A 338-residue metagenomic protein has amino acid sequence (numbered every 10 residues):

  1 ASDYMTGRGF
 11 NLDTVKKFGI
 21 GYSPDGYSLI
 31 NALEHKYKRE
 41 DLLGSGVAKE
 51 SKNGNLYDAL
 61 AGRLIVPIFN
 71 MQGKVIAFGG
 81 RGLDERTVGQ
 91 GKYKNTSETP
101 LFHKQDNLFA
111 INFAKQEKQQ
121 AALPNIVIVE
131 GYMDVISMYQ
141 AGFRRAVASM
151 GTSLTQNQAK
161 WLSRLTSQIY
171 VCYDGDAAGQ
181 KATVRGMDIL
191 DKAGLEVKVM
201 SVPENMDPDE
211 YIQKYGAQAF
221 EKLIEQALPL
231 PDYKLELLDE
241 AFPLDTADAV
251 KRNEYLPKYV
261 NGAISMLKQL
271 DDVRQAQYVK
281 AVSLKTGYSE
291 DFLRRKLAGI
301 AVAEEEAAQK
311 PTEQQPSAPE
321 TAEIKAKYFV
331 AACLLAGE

Functional and structural regions predicted by a protein language model:
A1-T14: Non-catalytic interaction/clamp surfaces of large macromolecular machines
Y22, Q275, K280, L284-Q309: Terminal amphipathic helices with adjacent charged low-complexity linkers/tails
D25-L165, I169, A182-T183: Phosphate-handling DNA/RNA-contact segment within nucleic-acid enzymes
G62-G82, D209-K214, F220-L223, Y288 (+1 more regions): Structured, non-catalytic alpha/beta "coupling" segments that mediate domain-domain communication and provide generic
M133, L154, Y173-T183, S201-M206: Acidic, metal-coordinating catalytic cores used for nucleic-acid/nucleotide bond scission and strand-transfer chemistry
A182-A193: Conserved acidic, small-residue-rich alpha-beta core segments centered on
E196-T286: C-terminal or mid-to-C-terminal helical accessory/interaction module adjacent to the motor/catalytic core
G299-E338: Non-catalytic protein-protein interaction segments used by genome-maintenance enzymes to assemble and couple activities
